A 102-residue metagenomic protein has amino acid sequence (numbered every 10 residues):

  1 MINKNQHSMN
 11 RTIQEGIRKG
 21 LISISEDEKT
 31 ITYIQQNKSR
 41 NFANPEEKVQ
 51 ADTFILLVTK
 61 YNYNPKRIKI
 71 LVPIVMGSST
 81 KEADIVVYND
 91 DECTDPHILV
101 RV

Functional and structural regions predicted by a protein language model:
I2-V102: A short, conserved, highly charged catalytic patch centered on acidic carboxylates
